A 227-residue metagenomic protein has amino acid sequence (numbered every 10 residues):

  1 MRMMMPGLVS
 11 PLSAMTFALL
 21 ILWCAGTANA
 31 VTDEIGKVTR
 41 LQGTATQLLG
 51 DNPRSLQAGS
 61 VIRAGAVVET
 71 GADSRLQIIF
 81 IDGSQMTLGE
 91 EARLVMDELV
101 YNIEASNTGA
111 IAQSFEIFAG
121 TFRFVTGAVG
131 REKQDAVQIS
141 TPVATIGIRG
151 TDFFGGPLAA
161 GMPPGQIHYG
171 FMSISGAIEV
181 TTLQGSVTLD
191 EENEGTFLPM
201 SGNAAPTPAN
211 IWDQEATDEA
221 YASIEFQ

Functional and structural regions predicted by a protein language model:
M1-V9: N-terminal secretory signal peptides that target proteins for export/translocation
P11-A14, A30: Compositionally biased regions
S13-C24: Bacterial N-terminal signal peptides
A28-V67, G71-L76, I81-G195, P199-Q227: Flexible, surface-exposed loop/linker segments and immediately adjacent secondary-structure boundaries
